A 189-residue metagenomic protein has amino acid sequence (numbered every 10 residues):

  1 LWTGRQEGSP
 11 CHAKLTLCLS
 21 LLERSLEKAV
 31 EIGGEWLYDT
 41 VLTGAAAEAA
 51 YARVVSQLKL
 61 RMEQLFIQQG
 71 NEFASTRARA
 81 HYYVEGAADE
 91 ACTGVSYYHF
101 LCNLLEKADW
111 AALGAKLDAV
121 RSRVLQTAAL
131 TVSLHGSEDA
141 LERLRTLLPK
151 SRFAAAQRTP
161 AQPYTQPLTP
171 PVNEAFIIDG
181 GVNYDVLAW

Functional and structural regions predicted by a protein language model:
L1-E7, G114, P170-A175, D185-W189: Structured mid-domain segments that build the active-site/substrate or prosthetic-cofactor binding neighborhood
L1-P163: Charge-rich, well-structured scaffold segments of protease-associated domains
L58, E174-I177: Short amphipathic
Q162-P171: Short proline/glycine- and acidic-rich turn/helix-capping motifs at secondary-structure junctions
